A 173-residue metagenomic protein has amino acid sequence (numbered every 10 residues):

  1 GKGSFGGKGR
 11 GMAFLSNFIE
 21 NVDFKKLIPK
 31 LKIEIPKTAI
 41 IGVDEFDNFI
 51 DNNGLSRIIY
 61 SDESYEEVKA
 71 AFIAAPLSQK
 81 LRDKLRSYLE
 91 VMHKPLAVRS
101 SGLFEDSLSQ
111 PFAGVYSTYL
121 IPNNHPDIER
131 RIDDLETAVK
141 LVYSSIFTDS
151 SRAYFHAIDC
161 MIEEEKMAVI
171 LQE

Functional and structural regions predicted by a protein language model:
G1-E173: Nucleotide/phosphate-binding sheet-loop regions of phosphoryl- and nucleotidyl-transfer enzymes
